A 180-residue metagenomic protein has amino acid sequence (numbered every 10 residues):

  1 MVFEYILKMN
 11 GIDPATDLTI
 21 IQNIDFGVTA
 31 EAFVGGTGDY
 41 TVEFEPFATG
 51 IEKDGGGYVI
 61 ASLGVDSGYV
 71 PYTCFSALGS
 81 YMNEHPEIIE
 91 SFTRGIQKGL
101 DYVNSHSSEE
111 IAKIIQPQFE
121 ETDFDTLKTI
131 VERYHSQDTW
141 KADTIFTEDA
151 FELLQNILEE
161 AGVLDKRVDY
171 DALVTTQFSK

Functional and structural regions predicted by a protein language model:
M1-L18, Q22, E52-G55: Ligand-binding cleft/hinge of the Venus flytrap
E4, I12, A30, A48 (+2 more regions): Short glycine-/small-residue-rich flexible loop motifs, especially phosphate/cofactor-binding loops
P14, Y58, D165-K166: Residue-level detector of short coil/turn "hinge" positions at structural boundaries
T16, G36, V168: Structured loop/turn residues at beta-strand edges in well-structured enzyme cores
T19-I20, G38-D39, I145: Residue-level marker of alpha-helix boundaries and capping positions
D25-P117: Pocket-lining segment of extracytoplasmic ligand-binding domains
N83-V163: Secondary-structure end/capping motifs
L153-K180: C-terminal solvent-exposed extensions
